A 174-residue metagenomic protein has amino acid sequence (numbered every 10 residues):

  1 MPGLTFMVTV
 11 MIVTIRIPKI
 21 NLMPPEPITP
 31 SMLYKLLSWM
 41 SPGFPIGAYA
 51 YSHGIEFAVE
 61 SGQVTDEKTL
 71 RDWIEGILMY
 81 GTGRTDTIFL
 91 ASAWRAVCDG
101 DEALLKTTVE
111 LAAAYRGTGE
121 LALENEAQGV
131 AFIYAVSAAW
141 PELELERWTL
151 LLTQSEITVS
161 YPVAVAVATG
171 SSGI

Functional and structural regions predicted by a protein language model:
T14-L37, S52: Family-specific signature for flavin-dependent thymidylate synthase
S31-G100: Glycine/small-residue-rich interface belts in oligomeric ring/scaffold proteins and their assembly partners
Y34-F44, I74-Y80, A114-L121, T149-S155 (+1 more regions): A short glycine/serine-rich beta->alpha loop
A58-K68, A139-E146, S171-I174: Inter-helical turn/loop segments and adjacent helix faces that build the functional surface of alpha-helical bundle
T87, S92, D99-G170: Internal, conserved structured core segments that host functional sites
